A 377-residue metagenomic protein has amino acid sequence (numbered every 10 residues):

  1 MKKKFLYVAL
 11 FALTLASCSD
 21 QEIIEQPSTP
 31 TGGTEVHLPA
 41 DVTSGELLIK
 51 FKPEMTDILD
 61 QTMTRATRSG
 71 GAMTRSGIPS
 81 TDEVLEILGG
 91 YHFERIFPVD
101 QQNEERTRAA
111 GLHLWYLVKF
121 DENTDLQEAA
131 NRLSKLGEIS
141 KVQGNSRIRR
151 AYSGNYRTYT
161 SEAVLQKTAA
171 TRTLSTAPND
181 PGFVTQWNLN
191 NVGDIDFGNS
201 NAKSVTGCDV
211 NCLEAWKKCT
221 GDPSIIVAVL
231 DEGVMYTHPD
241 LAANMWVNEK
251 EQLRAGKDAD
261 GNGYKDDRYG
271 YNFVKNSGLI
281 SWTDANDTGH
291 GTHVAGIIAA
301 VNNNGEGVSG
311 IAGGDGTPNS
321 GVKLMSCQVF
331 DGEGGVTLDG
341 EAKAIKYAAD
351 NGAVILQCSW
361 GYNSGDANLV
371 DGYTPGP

Functional and structural regions predicted by a protein language model:
M1-K4, S19-D20: Positively charged n-region of N-terminal signal peptides that target proteins for export
F5-L13: Sec-dependent N-terminal signal peptides
L15-S17: C-terminal motif of bacterial Sec signal peptides marking the signal peptidase cleavage site
S19-E22, V210, K217, D222-P223 (+7 more regions): Substrate-binding/access-modulating region of protease and related hydrolase catalytic domains
Q26-T168, G365: Inhibitory N-terminal propeptides of secreted protease zymogens
L47-I49, E94, Y116-K119, K141-Q143 (+8 more regions): Structural recognition of the beta-strand scaffold that forms the well-ordered cores of secreted hydrolase catalytic
Q102-L117, N131-I226, V234-D240, N244 (+1 more regions): Protease zymogen maturation seam
V229, Y236-T237, N244-G289: Extracellular calcium-associated, cysteine-rich motifs in secreted modular proteins
